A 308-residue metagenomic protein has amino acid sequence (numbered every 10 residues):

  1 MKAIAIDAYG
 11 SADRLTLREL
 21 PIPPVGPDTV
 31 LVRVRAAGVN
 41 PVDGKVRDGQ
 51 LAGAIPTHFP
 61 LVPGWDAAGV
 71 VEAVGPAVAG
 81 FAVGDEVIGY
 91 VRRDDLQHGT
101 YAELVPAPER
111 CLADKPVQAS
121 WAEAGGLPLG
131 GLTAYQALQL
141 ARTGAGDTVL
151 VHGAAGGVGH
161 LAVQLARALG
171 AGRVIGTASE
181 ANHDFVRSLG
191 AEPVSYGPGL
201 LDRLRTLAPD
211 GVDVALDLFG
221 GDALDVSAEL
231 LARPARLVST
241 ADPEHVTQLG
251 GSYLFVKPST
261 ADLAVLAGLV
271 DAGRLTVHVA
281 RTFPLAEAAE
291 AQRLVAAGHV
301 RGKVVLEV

Functional and structural regions predicted by a protein language model:
P21-V39, L51-R93: Glycine-rich beta-strand-centered segment in the early N-terminal region that forms part of a ligand/cofactor-binding
P56, G80, Y90-G153: NAD(P)H dinucleotide-binding glycine-rich loop of Rossmann-like/cofactor-binding domains, especially the beta1-alpha1
Y101, T177-F185, S239, D262: Short, glycine/polar-rich helix-capping loops at beta-to-alpha or helix-loop-helix junctions that flank or form
A124-P198: Mid-domain Rossmann-like dinucleotide-binding core that forms the NAD(H)/NADP(H) cofactor-binding site
R187, L218-H278, L285, V308: Glycine-rich phosphate-binding loop and adjacent beta-alpha segment of Rossmann(oid) nucleotide-cofactor-binding
G199-D210: Short amphipathic alpha-helix with an adjacent loop that forms part of the alpha/beta core around
R274-H278, Q292-V308: C-terminal capping/lid region of NAD(P)-dependent oxidoreductase domains
